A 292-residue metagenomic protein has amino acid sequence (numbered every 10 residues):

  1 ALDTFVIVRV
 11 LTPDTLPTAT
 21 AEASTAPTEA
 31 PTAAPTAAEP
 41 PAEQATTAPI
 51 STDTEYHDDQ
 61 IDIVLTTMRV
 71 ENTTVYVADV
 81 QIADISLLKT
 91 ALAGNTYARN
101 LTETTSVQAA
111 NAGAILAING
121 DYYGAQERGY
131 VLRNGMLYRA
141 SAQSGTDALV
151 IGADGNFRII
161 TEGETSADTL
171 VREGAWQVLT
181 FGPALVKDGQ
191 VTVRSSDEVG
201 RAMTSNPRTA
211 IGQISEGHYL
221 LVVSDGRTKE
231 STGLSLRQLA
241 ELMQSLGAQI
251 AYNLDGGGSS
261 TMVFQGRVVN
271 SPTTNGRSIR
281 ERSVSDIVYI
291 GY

Functional and structural regions predicted by a protein language model:
A1-A142, D147, R158: Zymogen propeptides
S51, Y56, Y123-A202: Active-site-adjacent helix-turn-beta-strand microarchitecture at beta-sheet edges that either contains or buttresses
V70, I82-I85, Y123, N156 (+4 more regions): Short, glycine-/Ser/Thr-/acidic-enriched flexible segments
V75-D79, A148, A184, A210 (+1 more regions): Conserved hydrophobic/aromatic beta-strand scaffold that supports enzyme active sites
A93-Y97, G163-A167, S224-T228: Short, solvent-exposed aromatic-acidic interface loops
A98-L101, D168-G174, T204, E230-L236: A short, polar/proline- and glycine-enriched secondary-structure boundary/capping micro-motif
A112-I115, N156, Q190, E216-Y219 (+1 more regions): Loop/turn elements at helix/coil->beta-strand transitions in domains of secreted/extracellular proteins
Q126-Q143, V150-I151, S196-Q249, L254 (+1 more regions): Conserved, well-ordered active-site substructure
